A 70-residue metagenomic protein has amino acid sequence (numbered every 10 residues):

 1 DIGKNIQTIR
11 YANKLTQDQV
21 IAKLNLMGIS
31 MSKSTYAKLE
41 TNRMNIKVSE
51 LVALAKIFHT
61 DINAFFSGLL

Functional and structural regions predicted by a protein language model:
D1-N13: A short, Lys/Arg-rich alpha-helix, primarily the initiator
I6, Q17, K33, V48-L51: Helix-turn-helix DNA-binding elements, focusing on the entry/boundary residues of the two helices that contact DNA
I9, K23, L39, G68: Residues in the recognition helix of alpha-helical DNA-binding motifs
R10, I21, N25, A55: The alpha-helix within a helix-turn-helix
L15-K38: Short alpha-helical DNA-recognition segment
K47-A64: DNA major-groove recognition helix of helix-turn-helix/homeodomain DNA-binding modules
A64-L70: Short amphipathic recognition helices of helix-turn-helix/homeodomain-type DNA-binding modules
